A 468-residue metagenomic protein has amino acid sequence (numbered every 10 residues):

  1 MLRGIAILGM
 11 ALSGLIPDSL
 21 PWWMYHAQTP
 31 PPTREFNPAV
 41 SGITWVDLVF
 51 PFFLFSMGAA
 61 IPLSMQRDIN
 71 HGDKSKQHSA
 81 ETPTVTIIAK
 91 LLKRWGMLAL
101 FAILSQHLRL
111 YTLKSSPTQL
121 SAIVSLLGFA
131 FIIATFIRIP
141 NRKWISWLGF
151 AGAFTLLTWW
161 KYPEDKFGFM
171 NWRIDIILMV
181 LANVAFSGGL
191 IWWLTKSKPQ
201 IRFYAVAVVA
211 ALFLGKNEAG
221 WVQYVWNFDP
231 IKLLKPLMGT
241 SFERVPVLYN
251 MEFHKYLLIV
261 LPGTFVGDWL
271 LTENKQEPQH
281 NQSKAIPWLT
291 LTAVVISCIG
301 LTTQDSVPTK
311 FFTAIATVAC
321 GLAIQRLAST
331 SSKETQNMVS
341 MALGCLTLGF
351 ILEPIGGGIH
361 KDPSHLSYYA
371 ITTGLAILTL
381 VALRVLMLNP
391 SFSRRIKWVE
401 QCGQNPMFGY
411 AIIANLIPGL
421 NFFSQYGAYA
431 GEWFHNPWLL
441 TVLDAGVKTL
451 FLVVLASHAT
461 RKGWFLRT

Functional and structural regions predicted by a protein language model:
M1-T468: Alpha-helical transmembrane segments and their immediate juxtamembrane cytosolic regions
